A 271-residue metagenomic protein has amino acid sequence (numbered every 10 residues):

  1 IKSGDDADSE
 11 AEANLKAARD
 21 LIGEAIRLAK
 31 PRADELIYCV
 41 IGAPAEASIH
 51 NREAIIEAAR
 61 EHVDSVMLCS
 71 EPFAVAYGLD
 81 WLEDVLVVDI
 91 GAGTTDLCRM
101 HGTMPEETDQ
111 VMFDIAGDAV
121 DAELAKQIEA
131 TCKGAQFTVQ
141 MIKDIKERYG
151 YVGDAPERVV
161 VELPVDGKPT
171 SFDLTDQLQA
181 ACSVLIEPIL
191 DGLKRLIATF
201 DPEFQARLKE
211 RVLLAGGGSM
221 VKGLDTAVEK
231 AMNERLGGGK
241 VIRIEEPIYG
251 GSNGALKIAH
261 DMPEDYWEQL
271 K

Functional and structural regions predicted by a protein language model:
I1-I90, M100-L190, K194-V212, S219-G250 (+1 more regions): Nucleotide/phosphate-binding catalytic cleft detector across ATP-hydrolyzing and phosphate-transferring enzymes
G93-T94: Short acidic, Gly/Ser-rich segments with clustered Asp/Glu that frequently serve as metal-coordination loops in enzyme
